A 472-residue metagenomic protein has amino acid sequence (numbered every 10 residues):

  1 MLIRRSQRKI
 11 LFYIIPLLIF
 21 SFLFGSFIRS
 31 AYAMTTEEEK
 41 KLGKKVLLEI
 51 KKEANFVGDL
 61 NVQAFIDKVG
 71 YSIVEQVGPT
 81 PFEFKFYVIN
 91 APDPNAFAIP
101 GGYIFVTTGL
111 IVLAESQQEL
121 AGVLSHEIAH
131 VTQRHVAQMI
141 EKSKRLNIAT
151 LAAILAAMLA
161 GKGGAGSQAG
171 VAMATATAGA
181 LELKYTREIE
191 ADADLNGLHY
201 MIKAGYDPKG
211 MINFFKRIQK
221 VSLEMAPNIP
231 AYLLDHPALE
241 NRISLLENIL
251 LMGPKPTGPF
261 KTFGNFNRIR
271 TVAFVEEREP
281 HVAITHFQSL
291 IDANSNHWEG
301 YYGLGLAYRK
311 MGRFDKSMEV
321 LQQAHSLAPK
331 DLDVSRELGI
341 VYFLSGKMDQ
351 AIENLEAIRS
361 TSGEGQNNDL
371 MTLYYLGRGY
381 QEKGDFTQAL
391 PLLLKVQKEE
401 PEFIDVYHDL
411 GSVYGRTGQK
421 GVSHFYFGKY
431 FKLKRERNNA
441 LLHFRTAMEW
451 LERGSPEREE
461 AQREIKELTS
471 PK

Functional and structural regions predicted by a protein language model:
L2-F97, G179, V221-E224, W298 (+6 more regions): Hydrophobic or amphipathic, alpha-helical segments that drive membrane association/targeting
A31-Y32, K44, F56-G58, A64 (+7 more regions): Extracytoplasmic and endomembrane cell-envelope/extracellular-matrix remodeling and assembly machinery
V62, F82-K85, I140-I148, G166-G170 (+1 more regions): Acidic/histidine metal-binding catalytic segments
V106, G122-H130, R134, A193: Active-site recognition of the HExxH zinc-binding catalytic motif
T108-G122, Y185-E188: Short pre-active-site segment immediately N-terminal to the catalytic Zn-binding motif
Q118, I128-R145: Catalytic Zn2+-binding segment of zinc metalloproteases
N147-K162, A169-L181: Membrane-active amphipathic alpha-helices enriched in small hydrophobic residues
